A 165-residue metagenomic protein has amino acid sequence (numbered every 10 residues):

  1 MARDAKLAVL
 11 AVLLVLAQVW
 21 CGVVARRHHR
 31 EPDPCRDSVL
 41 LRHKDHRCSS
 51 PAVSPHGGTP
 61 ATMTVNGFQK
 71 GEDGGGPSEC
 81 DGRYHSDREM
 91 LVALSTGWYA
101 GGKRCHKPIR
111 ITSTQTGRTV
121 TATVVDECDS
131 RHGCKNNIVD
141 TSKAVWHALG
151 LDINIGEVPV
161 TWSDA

Functional and structural regions predicted by a protein language model:
A2-A165: Secreted/periplasmic proteins
